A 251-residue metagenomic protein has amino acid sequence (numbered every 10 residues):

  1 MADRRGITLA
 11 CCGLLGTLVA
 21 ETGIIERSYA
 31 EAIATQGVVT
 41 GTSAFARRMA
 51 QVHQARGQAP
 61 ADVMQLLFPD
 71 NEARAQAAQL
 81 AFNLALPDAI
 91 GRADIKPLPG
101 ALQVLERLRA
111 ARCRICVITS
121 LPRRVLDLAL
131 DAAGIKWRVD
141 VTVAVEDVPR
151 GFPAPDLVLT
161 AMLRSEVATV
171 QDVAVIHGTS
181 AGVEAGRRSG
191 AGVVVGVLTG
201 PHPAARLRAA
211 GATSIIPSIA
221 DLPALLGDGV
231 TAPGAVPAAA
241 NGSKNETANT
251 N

Functional and structural regions predicted by a protein language model:
M1-C12, A232-E246, T250-N251: Non-catalytic pre-domain segments flanking phosphatase-related domains
D3-L102, R107: N-terminal helical cap/lid subdomain that shapes the substrate entry/recognition surface in HAD-like hydrolases
Y29, A81, A101-D131, V143: Substrate-recognition element of Asp-dependent hydrolases with the DxDx(T/V) motif
R48-V52, I135-G151, D172: A short, structured active-site edge motif that brings together acidic residues
L102-R109, M162-L163, V183-R188: Surface-exposed amphipathic alpha-helices with a cationic face
R150, D156-V158, Q171, P203-N241 (+1 more regions): Short acidic, glycine/proline-enriched helix-loop-strand junctions
F152-S180: Conserved Lys-Pro-Asp/Glu-containing loop-to-beta segment of HAD-superfamily phosphomonoesterases, centered on
A174-S214: Acidic, Mg2+-coordinating phosphoryl-transfer loop and its flanking beta/alpha structural elements, shared across
